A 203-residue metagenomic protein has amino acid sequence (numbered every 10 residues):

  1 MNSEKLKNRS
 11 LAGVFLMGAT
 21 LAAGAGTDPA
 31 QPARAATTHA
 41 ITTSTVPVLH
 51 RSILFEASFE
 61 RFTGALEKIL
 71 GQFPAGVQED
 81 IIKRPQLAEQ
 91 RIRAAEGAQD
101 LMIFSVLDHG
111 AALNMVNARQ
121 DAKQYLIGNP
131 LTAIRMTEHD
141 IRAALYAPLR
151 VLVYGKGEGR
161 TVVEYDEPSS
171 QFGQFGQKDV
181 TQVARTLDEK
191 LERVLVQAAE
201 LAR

Functional and structural regions predicted by a protein language model:
M1, A25-T27: Disulfide-stabilized, glycosylated exoplasmic
N2-G13: Bacterial N-terminal signal peptides that target proteins for export
A12-A22: Bacterial N-terminal signal peptides
T27-R203: Feature detects long, helix-prone N-terminal segments enriched in hydrophobes
